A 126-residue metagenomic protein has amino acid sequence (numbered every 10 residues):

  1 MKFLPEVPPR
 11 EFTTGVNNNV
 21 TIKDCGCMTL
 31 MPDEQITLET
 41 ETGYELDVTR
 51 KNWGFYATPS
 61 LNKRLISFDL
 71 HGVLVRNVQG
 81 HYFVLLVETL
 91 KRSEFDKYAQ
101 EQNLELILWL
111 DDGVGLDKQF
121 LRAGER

Functional and structural regions predicted by a protein language model:
M1-C27: Intrinsically disordered, low-structural-confidence terminal and linker regions
P9, N18, P59-N62, E88 (+2 more regions): A generic structural signal for solvent-exposed, polar alpha-helical segments
T14, C25, T42, H71 (+2 more regions): Feature targets compositionally biased, intrinsically disordered low-complexity regions with long contiguous runs
C25-E105: Acidic, low-complexity, intrinsically disordered interaction modules
N52-A57, Q100-R126: Short, mixed-charge low-complexity intrinsically disordered segments
